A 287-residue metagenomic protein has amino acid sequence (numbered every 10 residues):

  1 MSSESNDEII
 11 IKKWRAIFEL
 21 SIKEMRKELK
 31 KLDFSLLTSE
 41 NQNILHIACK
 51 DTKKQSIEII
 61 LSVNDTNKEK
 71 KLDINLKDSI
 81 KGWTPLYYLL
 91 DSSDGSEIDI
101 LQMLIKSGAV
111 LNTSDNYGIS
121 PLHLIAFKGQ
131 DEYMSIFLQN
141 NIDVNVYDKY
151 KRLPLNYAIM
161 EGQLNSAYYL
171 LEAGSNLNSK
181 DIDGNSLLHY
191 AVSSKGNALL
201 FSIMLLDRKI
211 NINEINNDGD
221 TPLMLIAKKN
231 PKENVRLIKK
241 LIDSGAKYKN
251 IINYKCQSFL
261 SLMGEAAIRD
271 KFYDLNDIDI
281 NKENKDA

Functional and structural regions predicted by a protein language model:
M1-S62, W83, Y87, D91 (+1 more regions): Intrinsically disordered, low-complexity regulatory segments in ankyrin-centric signaling systems
S2-K12, A173, K240-A287: Ankyrin-repeat-protein effector appendages
A16-L20, I47-K53, Y88-E97, L124-Q130 (+4 more regions): Ankyrin repeat A-helix N-terminal signature
E24, Q55-S56, D99-I100, E132-Y133 (+5 more regions): Conserved ankyrin/ankyrin-like repeat signature
K27-D33, I59-D73, Q102-V110, S135-D143 (+4 more regions): Ankyrin repeat domain, specifically the short helix-to-loop turn at the C-terminus of the second helix of each repeat
T38, D78-S79, D115, D148 (+4 more regions): Ankyrin repeat boundary/linker residues
N41, K81-G82, G118, K151 (+4 more regions): Start-of-repeat signature of ankyrin repeats
K149-Y168, N176-I203, I212-G219: Eukaryotic tandem repeat interaction scaffolds
